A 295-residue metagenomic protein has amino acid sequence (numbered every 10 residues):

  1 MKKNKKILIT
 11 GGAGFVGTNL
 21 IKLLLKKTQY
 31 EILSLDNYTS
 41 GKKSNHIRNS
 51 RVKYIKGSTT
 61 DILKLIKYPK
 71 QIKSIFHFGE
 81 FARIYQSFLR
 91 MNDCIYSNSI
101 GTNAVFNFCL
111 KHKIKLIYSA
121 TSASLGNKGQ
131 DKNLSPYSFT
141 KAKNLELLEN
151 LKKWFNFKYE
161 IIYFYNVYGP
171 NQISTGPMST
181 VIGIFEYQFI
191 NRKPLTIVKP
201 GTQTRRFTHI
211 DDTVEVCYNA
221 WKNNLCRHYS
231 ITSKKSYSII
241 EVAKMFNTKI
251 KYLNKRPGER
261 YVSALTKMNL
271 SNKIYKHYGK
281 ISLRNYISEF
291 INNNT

Functional and structural regions predicted by a protein language model:
M1-Y165, F290-N294: N-terminal Rossmann-like NAD(P)+-binding domain of SDR-like oxidoreductases, especially those catalyzing
T10, V167-N171, I197-F207, Y229-Y237 (+2 more regions): Glycine-rich Rossmann NAD(P)(H)-binding loop
L20, C217-W221, A243-F246, Y286-N294: Hydrophobic "lid"/C-terminal helical patch of Rossmann-like NAD(P)-dependent dehydrogenase/epimerase domains
K132-T140, F164, S174, M178-I182 (+1 more regions): The catalytic Tyr-centered alpha-helix of NAD(P)H-dependent dehydrogenases
K143-L151, V181, F185, V242 (+1 more regions): Hydrophobic alpha-helix immediately C-terminal to the catalytic Tyr-X-X-X-Lys motif of short-chain
V167, G183-T196, T204-Y229: Alpha-helical substrate-binding/gating segment
I210, S238-E241, R256-N293: Conserved C-terminal active-site "lid" loop/helix of NAD(P)H-dependent oxidoreductases that clamps the redox cofactor
V216, A220-G258: Mid/C-terminal beta-alpha module of Rossmann-like enzyme folds, strongest in SDR-family dehydrogenases/epimerases
